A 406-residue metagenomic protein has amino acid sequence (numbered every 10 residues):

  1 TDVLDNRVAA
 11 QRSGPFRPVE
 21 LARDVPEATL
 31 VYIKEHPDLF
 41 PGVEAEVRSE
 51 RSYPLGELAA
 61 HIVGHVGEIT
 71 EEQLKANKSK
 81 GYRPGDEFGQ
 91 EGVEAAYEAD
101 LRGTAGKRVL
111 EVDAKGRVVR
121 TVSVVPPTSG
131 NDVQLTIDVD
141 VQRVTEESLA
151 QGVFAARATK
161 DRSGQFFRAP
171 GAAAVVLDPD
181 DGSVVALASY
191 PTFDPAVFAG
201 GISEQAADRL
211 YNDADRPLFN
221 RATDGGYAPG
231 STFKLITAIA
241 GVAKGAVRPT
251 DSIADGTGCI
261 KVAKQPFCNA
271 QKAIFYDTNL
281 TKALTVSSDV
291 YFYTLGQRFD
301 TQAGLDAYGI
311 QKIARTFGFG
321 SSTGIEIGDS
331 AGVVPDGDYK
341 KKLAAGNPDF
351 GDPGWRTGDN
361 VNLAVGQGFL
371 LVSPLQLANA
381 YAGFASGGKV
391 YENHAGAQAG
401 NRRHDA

Functional and structural regions predicted by a protein language model:
T1-N131: Small/polar-residue-rich segments within soluble enzyme cores
P18, V118-G171: Conserved, well-ordered alpha-helix/loop/beta-strand core segments that scaffold catalytic motifs
T70-L74, V144, T323: Short, solvent-exposed loop/turn elements at domain surfaces
V112-V124, T128, I137, F167 (+2 more regions): Beta-lactam-recognizing serine transpeptidase/beta-lactamase-like catalytic domain environment
